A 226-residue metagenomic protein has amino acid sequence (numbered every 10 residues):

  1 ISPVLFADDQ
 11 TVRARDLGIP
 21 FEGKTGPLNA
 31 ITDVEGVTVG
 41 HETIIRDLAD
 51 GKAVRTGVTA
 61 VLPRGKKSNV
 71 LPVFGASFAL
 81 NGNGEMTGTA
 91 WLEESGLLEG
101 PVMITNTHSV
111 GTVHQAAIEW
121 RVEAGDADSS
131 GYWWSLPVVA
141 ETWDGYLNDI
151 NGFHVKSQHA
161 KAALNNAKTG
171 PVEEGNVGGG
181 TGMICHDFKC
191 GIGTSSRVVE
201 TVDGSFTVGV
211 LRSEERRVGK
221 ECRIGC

Functional and structural regions predicted by a protein language model:
F6-R223: Alpha/propeptide regions of enzymes that mature by internal proteolysis
C226: RNase H-like, Mg2+-dependent phosphodiesterase core, and more generally RNA phosphate-backbone-engaging helix-loop
